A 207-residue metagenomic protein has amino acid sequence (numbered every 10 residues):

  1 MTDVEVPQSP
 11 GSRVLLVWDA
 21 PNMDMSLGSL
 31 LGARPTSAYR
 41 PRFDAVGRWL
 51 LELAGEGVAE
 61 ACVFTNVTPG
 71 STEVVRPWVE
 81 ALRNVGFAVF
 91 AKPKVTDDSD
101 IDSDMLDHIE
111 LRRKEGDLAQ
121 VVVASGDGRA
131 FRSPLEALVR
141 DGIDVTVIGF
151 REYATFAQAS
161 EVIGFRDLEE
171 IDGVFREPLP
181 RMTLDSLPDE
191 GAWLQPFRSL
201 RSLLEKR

Functional and structural regions predicted by a protein language model:
M1-S103: Domain-level signal for Mg2+-assisted phosphodiester chemistry and nucleotide/NA-binding surfaces in nucleic-acid
E73-K206: Nuclease catalytic cores that cleave nucleic-acid phosphodiester bonds, predominantly acidic two-metal-ion
